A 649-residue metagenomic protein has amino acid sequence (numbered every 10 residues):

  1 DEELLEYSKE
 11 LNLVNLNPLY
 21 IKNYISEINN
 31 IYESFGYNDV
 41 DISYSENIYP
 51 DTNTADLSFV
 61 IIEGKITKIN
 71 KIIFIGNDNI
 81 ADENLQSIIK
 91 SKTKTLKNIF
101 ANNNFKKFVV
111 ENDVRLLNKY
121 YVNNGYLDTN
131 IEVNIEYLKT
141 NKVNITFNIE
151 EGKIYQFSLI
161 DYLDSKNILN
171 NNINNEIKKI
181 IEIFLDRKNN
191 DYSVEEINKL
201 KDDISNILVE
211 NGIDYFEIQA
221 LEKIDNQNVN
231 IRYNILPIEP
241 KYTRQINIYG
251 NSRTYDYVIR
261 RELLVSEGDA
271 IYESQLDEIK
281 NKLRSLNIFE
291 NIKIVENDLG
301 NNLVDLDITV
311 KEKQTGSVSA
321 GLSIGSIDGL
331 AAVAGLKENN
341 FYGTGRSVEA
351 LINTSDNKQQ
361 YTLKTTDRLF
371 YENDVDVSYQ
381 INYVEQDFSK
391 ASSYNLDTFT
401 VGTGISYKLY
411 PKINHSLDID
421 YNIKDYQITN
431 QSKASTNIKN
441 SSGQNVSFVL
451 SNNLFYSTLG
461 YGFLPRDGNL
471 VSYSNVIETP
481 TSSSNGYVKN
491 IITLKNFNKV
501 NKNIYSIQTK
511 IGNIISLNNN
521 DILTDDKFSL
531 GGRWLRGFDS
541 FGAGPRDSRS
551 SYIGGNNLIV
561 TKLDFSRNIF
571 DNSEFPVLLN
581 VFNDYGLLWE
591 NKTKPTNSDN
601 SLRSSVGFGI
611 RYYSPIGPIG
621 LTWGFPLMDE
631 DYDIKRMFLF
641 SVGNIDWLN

Functional and structural regions predicted by a protein language model:
D1-S326, G335, E349-K364, L369 (+3 more regions): Periplasmic polypeptide-binding modules associated with outer-membrane biogenesis and secretion
L263, T315-S326, A332-S355, L363 (+6 more regions): Transmembrane beta-strand segments that form the barrel wall of outer-membrane beta-barrel proteins
S285, G325, S432-V577, V581-Y585 (+4 more regions): C-terminal outer-membrane beta-barrel translocator/porin domains of Gram-negative envelope proteins and their
F289, K313-T315, I327, F341-G343 (+7 more regions): Outer-membrane beta-barrel channels and translocator barrels
L299-G300, S323-A331, A350-Y361, F388-L396 (+4 more regions): Solvent-exposed loop/turn segments connecting transmembrane beta-strands in outer-membrane beta-barrel proteins
V304, Q314-V318, L330, T344-V348 (+11 more regions): Outer-envelope beta-barrel architecture signal
A332-N340, Q359-Y371, V377-Y379, F399-L409 (+6 more regions): Feature captures outer-membrane beta-barrel proteins of Gram-negative bacteria and organelles
Y361-Q444, L450-N452: Transmembrane beta-barrel wall of Gram-negative outer-membrane proteins
